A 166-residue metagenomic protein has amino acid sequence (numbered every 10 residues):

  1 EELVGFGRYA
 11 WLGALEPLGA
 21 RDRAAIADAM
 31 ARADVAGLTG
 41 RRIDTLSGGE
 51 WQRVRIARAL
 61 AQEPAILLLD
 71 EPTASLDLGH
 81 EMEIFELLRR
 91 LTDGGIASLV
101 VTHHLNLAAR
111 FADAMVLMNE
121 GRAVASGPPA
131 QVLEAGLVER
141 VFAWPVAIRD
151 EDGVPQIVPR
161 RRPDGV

Functional and structural regions predicted by a protein language model:
G5, A20-L38: Conserved ABC ATPase "signature" region
R42-L46, E50: Conserved ABC ATPase signature
E63: Conserved catalytic motifs of ABC-family nucleotide-binding domains
L67-E71: Catalytic Walker B motif of ABC-type/P-loop ATPase nucleotide-binding domains
A108-R110: A short, surface-exposed alpha-helical micro-motif characterized by mixed small hydrophobic and charged/polar residues
R140-V166: ABC ATPase nucleotide-binding domains
